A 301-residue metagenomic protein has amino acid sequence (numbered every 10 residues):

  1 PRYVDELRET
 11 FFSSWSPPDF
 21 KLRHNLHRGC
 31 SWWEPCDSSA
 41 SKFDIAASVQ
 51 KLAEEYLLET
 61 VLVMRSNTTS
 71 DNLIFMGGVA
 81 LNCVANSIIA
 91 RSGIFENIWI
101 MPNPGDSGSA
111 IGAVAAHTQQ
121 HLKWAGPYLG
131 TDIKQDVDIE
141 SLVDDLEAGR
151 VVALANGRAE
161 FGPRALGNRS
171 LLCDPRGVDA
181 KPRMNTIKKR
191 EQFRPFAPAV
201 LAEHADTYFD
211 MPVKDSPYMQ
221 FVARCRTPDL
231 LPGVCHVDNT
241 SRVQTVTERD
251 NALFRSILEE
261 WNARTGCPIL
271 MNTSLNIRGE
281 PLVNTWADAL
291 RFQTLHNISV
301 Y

Functional and structural regions predicted by a protein language model:
P1-S38, L81, N86-Y301: Flexible beta->alpha loop and helix N-cap segments adjacent to enzyme active/binding sites
S39-E55, T247, N251: Short acidic-aromatic active-site loops that bind/stabilize oxyanions
A47, F75-M76, N103: Short, charged/polar micro-motifs that form catalytic or ligand-binding hotspots
S48-L73: Phosphate/ATP-binding catalytic cores across multiple sugar-kinase/actin-like superfamilies, primarily ASKHA
T69-G78, A153: Short glycine-rich phosphate-binding loop at a beta-alpha junction
